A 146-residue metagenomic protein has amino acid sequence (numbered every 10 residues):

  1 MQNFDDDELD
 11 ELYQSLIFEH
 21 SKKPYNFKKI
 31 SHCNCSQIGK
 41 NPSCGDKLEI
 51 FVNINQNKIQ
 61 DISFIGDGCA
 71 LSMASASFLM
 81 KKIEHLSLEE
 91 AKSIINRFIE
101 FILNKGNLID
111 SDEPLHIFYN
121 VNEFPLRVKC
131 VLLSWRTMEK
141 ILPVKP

Functional and structural regions predicted by a protein language model:
M1-K28, L88-E89, I94-P146: C-terminal binding/interaction regions
K23, F27-D61, G66: Structured beta-strand/loop patches that form or line metal/cofactor-binding pockets in enzymes
C44, L71, L126-R127: Secondary-structure capping and boundary motifs in well-ordered enzyme cores
D67-M73: Short, thiol/selenol-centered motifs that function as redox-active sites or metal-ligating centers
A76-K81: Compact, glycine-rich, soluble single-domain proteins
